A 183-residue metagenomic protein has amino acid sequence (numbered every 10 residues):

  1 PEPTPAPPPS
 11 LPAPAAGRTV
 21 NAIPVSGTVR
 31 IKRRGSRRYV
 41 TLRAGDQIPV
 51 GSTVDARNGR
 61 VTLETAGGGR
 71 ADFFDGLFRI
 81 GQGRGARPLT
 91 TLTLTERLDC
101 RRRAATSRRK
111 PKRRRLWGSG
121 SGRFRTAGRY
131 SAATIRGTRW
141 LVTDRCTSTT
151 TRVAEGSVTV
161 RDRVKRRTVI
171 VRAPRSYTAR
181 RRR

Functional and structural regions predicted by a protein language model:
P3-R183: Flexible, surface-exposed loop/linker segments and immediately adjacent secondary-structure boundaries
